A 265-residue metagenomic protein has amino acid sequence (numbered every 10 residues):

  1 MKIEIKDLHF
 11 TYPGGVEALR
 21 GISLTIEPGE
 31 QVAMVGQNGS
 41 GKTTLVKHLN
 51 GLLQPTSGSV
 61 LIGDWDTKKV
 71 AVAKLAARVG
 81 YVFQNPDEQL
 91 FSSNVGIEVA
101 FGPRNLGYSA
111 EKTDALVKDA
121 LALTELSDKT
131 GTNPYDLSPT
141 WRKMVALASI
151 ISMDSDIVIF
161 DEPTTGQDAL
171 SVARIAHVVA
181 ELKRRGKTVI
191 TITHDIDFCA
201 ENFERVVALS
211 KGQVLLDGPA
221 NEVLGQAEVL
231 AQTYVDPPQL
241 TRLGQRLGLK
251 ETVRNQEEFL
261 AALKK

Functional and structural regions predicted by a protein language model:
M1-K2, H9-G21, K69-A71: A short, flexible loop at the N-terminus of ABC-type nucleotide-binding domains that lies
V35-Q37: The feature captures the beta-strand-to-loop junction immediately N-terminal to the Walker
N50: Helix-to-loop junction immediately C-terminal to a conserved catalytic motif
E111-K129: Conserved ABC ATPase "signature" region
V158-D161: Catalytic Walker B motif of ABC-type/P-loop ATPase nucleotide-binding domains
T193-H194: H-loop/switch region of ABC-family ATPase nucleotide-binding domains
K211-G212: Conserved ABC ATPase "signature" C-loop
